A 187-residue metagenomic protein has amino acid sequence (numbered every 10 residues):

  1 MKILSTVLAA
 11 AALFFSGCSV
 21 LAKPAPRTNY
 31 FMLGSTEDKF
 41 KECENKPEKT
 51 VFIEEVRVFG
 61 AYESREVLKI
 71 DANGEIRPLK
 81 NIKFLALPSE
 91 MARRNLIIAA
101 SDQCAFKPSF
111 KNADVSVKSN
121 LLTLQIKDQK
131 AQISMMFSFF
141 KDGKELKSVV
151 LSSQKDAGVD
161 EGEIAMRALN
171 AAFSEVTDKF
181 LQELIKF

Functional and structural regions predicted by a protein language model:
M1-C18: Sec-dependent bacterial lipoprotein signal peptides
C18-A86, K186-F187: A structural "domain/chain start" motif
S19-D38, I98, D102-L146, A157: Surface-exposed short loop/turn segments
P47-R57, R93, D128-M136: Short, mixed-charge, low-aromatic patches
E54, N120, S152: Residues in well-ordered beta-strands of folded domains
N73-K83, K144-K179, I185: Short secondary-structure boundary motifs at beta->alpha junctions and helix caps
S89, R93-I97, F173, T177 (+1 more regions): Extracytoplasmic/secreted envelope proteins and their assembly/folding machinery, especially bacterial periplasmic
